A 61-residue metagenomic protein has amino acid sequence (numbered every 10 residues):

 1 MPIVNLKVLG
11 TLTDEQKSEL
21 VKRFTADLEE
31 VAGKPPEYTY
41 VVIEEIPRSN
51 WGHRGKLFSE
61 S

Functional and structural regions predicted by a protein language model:
P2-S61: A domain-level signal for the structural core that forms small-molecule/cofactor-binding pockets and catalytic centers
